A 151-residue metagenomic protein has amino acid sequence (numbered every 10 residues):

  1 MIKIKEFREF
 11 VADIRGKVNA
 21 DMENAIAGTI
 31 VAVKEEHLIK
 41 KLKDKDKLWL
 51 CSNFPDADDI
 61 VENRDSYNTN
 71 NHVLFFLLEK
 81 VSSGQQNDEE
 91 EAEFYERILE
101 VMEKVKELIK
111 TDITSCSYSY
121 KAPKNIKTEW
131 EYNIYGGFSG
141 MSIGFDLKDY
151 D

Functional and structural regions predicted by a protein language model:
M1-D65, S117: Small/polar-rich, solvent-exposed N-terminal microdomains that initiate assembly or binding
G16-A27, K47, Y95-K148: Acidic-leaning, charged glycine-interspersed low-complexity segments
I30-K40, N68, E100-K110: A broad, low-specificity signal for short, low-complexity segments enriched in glycine/proline and polar/charged
D59-N63, K80-Q85, Y150-D151: Short, cysteine-centered beta-strand-loop-beta hairpins and adjacent loop/turn segments enriched in charged/polar
V61-Y67, N133-G136: Short, solvent-exposed beta-strand/turn "edge" segments of beta-rich domains on protein surfaces
S66-N70, L77-E107: Extracellular/virion structural assembly segments
Y67-S82, G137-D149: Oligomerization/assembly interface segments of phage tail-like spikes and tubes
